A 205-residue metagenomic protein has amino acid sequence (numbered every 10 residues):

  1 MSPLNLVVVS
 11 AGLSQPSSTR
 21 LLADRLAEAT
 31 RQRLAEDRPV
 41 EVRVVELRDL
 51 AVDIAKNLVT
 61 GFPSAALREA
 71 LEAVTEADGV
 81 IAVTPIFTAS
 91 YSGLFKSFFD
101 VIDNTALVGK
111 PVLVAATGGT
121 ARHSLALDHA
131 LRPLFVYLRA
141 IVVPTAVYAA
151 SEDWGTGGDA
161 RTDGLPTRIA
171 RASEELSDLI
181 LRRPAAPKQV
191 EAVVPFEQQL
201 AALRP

Functional and structural regions predicted by a protein language model:
M1-V83, A89-K96, D100, A192-P205: N-terminal beta1-alpha1-beta2 submodule of the flavodoxin-like/Rossmannoid cofactor-binding fold
L22-L26, L127, A172: Hydrophobic alpha-helical membrane-association signature
R31-E36, V136, A140, E174-A185: Generic secondary-structure signature for well-ordered alpha-helical cores
N57-V74, T120, A130, Y137 (+2 more regions): Functional cleft and adjacent loop/helix regions within the main domain that mediate ligand binding or catalysis
N104-V108: Short, conserved loop/helix-junction motifs that constitute active-site signature segments in enzyme catalytic cores
V112-G157, R161-R168: Short, glycine-/small-residue-rich phosphate/pyrophosphate-handling segment
A146-P205: Glycine-rich phosphate/pyrophosphate-binding loop and the adjoining helix
